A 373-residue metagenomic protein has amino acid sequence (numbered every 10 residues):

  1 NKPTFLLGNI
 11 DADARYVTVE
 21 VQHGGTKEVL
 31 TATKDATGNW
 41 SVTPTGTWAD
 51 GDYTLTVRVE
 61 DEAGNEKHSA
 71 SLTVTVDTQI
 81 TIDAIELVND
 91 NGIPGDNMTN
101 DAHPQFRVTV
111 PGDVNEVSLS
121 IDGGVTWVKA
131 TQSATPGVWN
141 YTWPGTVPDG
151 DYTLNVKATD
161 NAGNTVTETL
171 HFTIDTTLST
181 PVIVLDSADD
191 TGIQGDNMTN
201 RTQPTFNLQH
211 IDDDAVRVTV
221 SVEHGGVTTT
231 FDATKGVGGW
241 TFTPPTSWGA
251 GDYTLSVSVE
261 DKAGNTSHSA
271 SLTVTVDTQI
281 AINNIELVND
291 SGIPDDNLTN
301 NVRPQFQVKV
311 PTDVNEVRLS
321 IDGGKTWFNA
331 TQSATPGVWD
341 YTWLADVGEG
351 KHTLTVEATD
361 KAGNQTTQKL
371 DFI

Functional and structural regions predicted by a protein language model:
N1, G92-A102, T191-T202, G292-V302: Short, solvent-exposed loop/linker segments at the N-terminal edge of repeated beta-sheet extracellular domains
I10-Y16, V110-N115, I211-V216, V310-N315: Short proline/glycine-enriched turn/loop motifs at strand-loop junctions of beta-rich domains
G38-V42, G137-Y141, G238-F242, G337-Y341: Short strand-edge motifs at loop-to-beta-strand transitions and within beta-strands of extracellular beta-rich domains
P44-D52, W143-D151, P244-D252, W343-K351: Surface-exposed, short loops/turns at beta-strand junctions within beta-sandwich domains
A70-D90, V166-D186, D261, A270-D290 (+2 more regions): Flexible, low-complexity linkers/stalks enriched in Thr/Pro that connect modular domains
